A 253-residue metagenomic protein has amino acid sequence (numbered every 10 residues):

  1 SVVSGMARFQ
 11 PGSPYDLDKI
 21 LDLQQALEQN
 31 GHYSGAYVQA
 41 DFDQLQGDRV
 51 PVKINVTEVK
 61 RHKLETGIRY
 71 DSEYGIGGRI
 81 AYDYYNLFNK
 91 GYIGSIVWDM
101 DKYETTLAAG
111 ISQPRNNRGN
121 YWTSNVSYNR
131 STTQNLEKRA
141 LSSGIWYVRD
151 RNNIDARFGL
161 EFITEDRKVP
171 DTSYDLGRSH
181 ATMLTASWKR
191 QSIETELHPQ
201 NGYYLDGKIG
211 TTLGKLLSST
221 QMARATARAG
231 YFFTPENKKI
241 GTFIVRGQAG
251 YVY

Functional and structural regions predicted by a protein language model:
S1-A7: Sec-exported N-terminal periplasmic low-complexity segments
R8, S13-D206: Gram-negative/organellar outer-membrane beta-barrel architecture
S131-K138, L213-Q221: Outer-membrane beta-barrel proteins
E196-P199, L216-T220, T234-K238: Short, solvent-exposed beta-strand/turn "edge" segments of beta-rich domains on protein surfaces
K208-G214, G250-V252: Short glycine-rich beta-strand segments
T226-F233: Short secondary-structure subsegments characteristic of cysteine-rich extracellular domains
E236-Y253: Extracytoplasmic gating/loop element in the C-terminal half of outer-membrane beta-barrel translocons and assembly
